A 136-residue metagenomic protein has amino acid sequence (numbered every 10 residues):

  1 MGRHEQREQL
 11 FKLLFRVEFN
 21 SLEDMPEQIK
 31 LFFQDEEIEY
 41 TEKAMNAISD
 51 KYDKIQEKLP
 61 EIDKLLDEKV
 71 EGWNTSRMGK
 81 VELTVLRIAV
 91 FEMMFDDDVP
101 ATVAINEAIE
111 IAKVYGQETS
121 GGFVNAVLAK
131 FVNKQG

Functional and structural regions predicted by a protein language model:
M1-G136: N-terminal interaction/assembly modules
